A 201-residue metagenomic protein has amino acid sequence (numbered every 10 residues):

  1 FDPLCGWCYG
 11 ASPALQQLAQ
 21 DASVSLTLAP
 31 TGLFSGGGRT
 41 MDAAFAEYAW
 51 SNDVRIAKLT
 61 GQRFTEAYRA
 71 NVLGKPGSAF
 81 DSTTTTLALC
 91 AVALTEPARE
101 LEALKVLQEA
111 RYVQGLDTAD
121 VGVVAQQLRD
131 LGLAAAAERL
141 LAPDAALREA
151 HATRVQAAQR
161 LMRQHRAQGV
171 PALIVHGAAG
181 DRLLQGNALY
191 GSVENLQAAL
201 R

Functional and structural regions predicted by a protein language model:
F1-L4: Short pre-active-site segment immediately N-terminal to redox-active cysteine/selenocysteine motifs in thiol-based
W7: Short, cysteine/histidine-rich loop/knuckle motifs that typically chelate Zn2+
G10-G115: Structural alpha/beta surface segment adjacent to cysteine/selenocysteine redox centers across thiol/disulfide enzymes
S12-A19, V24, V106-R201: C-terminal cap of thioredoxin/glutaredoxin-like
